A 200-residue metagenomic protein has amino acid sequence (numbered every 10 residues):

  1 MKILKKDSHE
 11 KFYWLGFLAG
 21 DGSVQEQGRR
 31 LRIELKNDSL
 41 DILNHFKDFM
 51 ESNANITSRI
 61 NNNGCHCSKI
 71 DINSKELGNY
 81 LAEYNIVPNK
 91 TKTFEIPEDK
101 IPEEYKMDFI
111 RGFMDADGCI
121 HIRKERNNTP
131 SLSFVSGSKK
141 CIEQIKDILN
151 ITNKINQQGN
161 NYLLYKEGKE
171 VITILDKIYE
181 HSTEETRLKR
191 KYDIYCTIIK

Functional and structural regions predicted by a protein language model:
M1-K200: Internal intein/HINT superfamily modules and their associated LAGLIDADG
